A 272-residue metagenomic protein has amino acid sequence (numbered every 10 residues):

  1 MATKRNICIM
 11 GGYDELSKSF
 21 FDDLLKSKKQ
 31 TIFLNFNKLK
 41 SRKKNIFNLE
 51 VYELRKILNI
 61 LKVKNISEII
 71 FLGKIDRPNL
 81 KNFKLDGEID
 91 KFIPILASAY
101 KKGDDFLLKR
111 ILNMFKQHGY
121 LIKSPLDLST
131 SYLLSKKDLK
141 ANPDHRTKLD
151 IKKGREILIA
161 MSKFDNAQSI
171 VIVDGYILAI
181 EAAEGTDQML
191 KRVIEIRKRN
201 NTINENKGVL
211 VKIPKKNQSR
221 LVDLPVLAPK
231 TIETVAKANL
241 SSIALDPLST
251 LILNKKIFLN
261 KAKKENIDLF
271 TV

Functional and structural regions predicted by a protein language model:
A2-F36: N-terminal basic/disordered segments at the start of proteins
A2-N6, S27-Q30, R42, K64-S67 (+6 more regions): Short coil/turn connectors at secondary-structure junctions
I9-G11, F33-N35, I69-L72, L121-D127 (+4 more regions): General beta-strand structural signal in soluble alpha/beta enzymes
M10-S17, L24, K101-D105, H118-A236: Conserved mixed alpha/beta catalytic, RNA-binding, or beta-rich assembly cores of soluble enzyme, regulatory
F36-R42, I46-I66, D86-L96, G103 (+1 more regions): Feature captures the catalytic cores and cofactor-binding loops of soluble hydro-lyases/lyases that act on carboxylate
K74-R77, K215-K216: Short glycine-rich anion-binding loops that position phosphate/pyrophosphate groups of nucleotides and phosphorylated
N79-L85, L134-S135: Short, conserved acidic/polar surface loops in the N-terminal third of protein domains
L85-D127: Ser/Thr/Gly-rich flexible loops in soluble cytosolic domains mediating phosphotransfer, phosphorylation
